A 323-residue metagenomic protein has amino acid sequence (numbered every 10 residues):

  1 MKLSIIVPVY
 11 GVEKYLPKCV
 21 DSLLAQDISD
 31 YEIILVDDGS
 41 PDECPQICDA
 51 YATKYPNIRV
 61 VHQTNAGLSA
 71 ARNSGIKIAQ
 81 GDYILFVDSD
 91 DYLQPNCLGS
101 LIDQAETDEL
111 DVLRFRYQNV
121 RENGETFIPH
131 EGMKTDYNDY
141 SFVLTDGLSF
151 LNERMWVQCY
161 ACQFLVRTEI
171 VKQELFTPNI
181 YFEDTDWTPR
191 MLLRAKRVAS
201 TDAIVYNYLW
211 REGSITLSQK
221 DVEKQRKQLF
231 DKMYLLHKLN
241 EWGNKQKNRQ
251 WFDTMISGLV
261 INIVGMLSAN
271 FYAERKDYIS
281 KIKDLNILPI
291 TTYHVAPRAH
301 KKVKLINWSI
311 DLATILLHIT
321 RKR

Functional and structural regions predicted by a protein language model:
K2-S4, E32, D186: Cell-envelope/extracellular polymer assembly enzymes that use nucleotide-activated donors
G11-A25, I47: Short, well-formed alpha-helical segments that are part of the catalytic scaffolds of diverse glycosyltransferases
P17, D42-A50, Y92, N96: Acidic helix N-cap motif at the loop->helix transition within catalytic regions of sugar-transfer enzymes
S22, D37-Q46, T64: A conserved acidic beta->alpha catalytic loop
Q63-A79, S89, S100: Glycine-rich, basic loop-to-helix element that forms the pyrophosphate-binding segment of sugar-nucleotide handling
L68, S89-A199, L209-R226: Donor-binding/catalytic cores of nucleotide-activated saccharide and glycerol-phosphate transferases/polymerases
I84: Short aromatic/hydrophobic "clamp" motif used to bind/position activated sugar donors
S268-R323: Membrane-interface aromatic/basic loop that binds lipid-linked glycans or pyrophosphate carriers, typified by
